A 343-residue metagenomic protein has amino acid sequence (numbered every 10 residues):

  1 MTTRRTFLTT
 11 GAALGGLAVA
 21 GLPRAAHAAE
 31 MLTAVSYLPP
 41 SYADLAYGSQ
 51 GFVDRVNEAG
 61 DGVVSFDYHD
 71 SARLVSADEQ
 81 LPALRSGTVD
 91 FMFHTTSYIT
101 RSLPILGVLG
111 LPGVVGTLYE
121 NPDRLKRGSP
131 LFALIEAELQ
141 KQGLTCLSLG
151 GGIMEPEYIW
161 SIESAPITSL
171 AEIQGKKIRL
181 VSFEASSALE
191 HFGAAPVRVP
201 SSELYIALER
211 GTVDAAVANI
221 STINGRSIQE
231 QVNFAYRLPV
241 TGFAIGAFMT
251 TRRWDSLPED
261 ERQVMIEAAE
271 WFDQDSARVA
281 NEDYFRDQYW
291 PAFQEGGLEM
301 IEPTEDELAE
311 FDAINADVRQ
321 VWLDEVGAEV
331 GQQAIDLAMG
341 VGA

Functional and structural regions predicted by a protein language model:
T2, T6-A20, H27-P122, L139-A343: N-terminal secretory/targeting leader peptides
Y119-E136: A gly/proline- and charged-residue-enriched helix-loop-helix capping module
